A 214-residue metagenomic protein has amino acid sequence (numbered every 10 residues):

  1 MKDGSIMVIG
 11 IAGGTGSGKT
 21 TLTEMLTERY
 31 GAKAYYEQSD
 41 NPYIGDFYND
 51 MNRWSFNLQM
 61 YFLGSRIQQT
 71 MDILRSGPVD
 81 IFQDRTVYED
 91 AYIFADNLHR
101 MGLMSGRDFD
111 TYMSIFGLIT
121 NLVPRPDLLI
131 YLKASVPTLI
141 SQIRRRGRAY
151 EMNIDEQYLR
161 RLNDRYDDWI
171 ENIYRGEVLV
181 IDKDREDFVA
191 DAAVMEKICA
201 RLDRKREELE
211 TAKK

Functional and structural regions predicted by a protein language model:
I11: Hydrophobic anchor at the beta1->P-loop junction of P-loop NTPases
G14: P-loop (Walker A) phosphate-binding loop of NTP-binding proteins
S17: ATP-binding Walker
T20: Walker A/P-loop
E28-S65: Conserved substrate/cofactor phosphate-moiety recognition/catalytic segment in nucleotide-dependent phosphotransferases
W54, L58-P124: Glycine-rich phosphate-binding loop used to anchor ATP phosphates in small-molecule kinases, encompassing both
Y92-R165: A glycine- and Lys/Arg-enriched "phosphate-lid" helix/loop adjacent to the NTP-binding pocket of small-molecule kinases
I140-K214: NTP-dependent small-molecule kinase module
